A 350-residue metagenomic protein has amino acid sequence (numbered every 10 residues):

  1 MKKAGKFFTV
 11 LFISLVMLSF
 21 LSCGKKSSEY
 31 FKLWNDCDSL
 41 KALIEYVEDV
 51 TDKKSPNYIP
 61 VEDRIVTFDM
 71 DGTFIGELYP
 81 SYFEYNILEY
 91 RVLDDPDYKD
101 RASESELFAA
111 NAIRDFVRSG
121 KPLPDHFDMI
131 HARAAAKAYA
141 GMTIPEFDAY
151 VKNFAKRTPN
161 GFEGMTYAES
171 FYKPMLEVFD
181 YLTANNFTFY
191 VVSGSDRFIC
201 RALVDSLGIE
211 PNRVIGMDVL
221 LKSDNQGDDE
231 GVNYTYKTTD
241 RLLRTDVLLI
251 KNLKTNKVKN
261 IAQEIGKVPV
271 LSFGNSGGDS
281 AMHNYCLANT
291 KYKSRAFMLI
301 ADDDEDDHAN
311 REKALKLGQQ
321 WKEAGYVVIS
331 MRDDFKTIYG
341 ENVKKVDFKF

Functional and structural regions predicted by a protein language model:
M1-L11: Bacterial N-terminal signal peptides that target proteins for export
F8, L21-M70, L78, V92 (+1 more regions): Non-catalytic pre-domain segments flanking phosphatase-related domains
V10-S19: Bacterial N-terminal signal peptides
F12, K32, A136: Generic anion/oxyanion-binding catalytic loop in active/binding sites
K25-W34, D38, I44, E48 (+2 more regions): C-terminal cap/substrate-recognition subdomain and adjoining C-terminal extension of metal-dependent phosphatase-like
E77, S81-E84, Q226, H283: Short, function-defining helix-loop hinge/capping sites that tune catalysis or transport
Y79-Y82, I87-A168, K173: A metal-dependent, Asp-based hydrolase signature
